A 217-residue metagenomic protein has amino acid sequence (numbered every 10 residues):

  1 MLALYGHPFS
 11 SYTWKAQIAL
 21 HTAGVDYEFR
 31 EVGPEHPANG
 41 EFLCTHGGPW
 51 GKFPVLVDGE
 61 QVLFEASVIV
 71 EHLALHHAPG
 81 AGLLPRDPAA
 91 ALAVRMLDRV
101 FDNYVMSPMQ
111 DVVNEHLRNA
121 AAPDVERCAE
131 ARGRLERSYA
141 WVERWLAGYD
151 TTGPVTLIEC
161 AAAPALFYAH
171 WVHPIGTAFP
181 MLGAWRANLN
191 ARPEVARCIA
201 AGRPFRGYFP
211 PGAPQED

Functional and structural regions predicted by a protein language model:
M1-R127: GST-like domain detector, emphasizing the conserved glutathione-binding G-site in the N-terminal thioredoxin-like
H7, G33, L157, G202-R203: Short, solvent-exposed turn/loop segments enriched in Gly/Ser/Thr/Pro and often Arg
G40, R118, I175, Y208-P210: Residue-level signature of transmembrane alpha-helix interfaces in integral membrane proteins
V70, L92-R95, A161, G183 (+1 more regions): Generic structural signal for individual residues within well-ordered alpha-helical segments across diverse proteins
R86, R197-F205: Short, flexible loop/turn segments with low-complexity composition
F101-A191, C198: GST-like fold's C-terminal all-alpha helical module
G202-D217: Acidic/histidine-enriched, glycine/proline-rich intrinsically disordered or flexible terminal extensions
